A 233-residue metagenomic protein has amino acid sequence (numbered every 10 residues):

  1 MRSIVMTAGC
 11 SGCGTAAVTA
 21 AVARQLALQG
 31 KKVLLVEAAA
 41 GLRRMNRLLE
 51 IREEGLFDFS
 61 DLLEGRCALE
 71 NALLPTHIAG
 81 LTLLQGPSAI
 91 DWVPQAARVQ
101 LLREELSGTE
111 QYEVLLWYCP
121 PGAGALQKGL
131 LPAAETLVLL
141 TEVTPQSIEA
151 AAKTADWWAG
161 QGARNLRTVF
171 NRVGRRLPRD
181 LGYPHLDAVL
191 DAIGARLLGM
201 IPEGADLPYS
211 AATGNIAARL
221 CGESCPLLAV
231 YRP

Functional and structural regions predicted by a protein language model:
R2-R66, V114-C119: Walker A/P-loop NTP-binding active-site region of P-loop NTPases, recognizing the glycine-rich GxxxxGKT/S
L35-E110, L207, A211: P-loop/Walker-type NTP enzyme "switch/lid" segment
L106, E110-L126: Glycine-rich phosphate-binding loop used to anchor ATP phosphates in small-molecule kinases, encompassing both
E110, G124-P145: Inter-motif core of Ras-like GTPase G domains
V114, T136-L139, R167, G199: Well-ordered beta-strand positions
A150-A163: Conserved C-terminal guanine-recognition region of P-loop GTPase G domains, centered on the G4
G160-P233: C-terminal lobe/tail of nucleotide-utilizing enzymes
